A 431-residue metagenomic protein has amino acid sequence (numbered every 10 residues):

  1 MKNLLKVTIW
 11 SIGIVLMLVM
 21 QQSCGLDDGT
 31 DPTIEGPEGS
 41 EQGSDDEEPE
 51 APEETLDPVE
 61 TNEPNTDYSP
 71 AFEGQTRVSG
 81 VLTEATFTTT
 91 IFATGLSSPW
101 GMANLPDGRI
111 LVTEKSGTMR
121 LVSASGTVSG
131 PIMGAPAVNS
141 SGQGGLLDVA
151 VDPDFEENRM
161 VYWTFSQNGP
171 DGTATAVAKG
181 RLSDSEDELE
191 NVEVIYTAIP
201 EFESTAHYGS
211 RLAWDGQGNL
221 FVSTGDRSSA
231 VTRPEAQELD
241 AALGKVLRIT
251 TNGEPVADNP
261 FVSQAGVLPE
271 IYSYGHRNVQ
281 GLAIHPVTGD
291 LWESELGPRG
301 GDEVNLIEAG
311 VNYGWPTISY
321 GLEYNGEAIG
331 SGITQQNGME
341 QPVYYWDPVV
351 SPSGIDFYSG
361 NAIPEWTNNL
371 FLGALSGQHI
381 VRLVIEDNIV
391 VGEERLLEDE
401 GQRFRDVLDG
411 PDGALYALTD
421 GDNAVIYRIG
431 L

Functional and structural regions predicted by a protein language model:
K2-W10: Bacterial N-terminal signal peptides that target proteins for export
V19-S23: C-terminal motif of bacterial Sec signal peptides marking the signal peptidase cleavage site
L26-G29, G36, G43-S223, S229-A230 (+5 more regions): Acidic, Gly/Ser/Thr-rich repeat motifs that build Ca2+-stabilized beta-propeller blades
G130-G144, N191-Y208, T251-Y272, P316-D347 (+1 more regions): Surface-exposed loop and turn segments in beta-propeller and other repeat-based domains that flank or scaffold
P170, L296-D302, L306-Y313: Short edge-strand/loop segments of extracellular domains
T175-S185, A236-N252, I307-E308: Beta-propeller blade signature
V267-E303: Repeat-solenoid scaffold signature
H276, V390-P411: Conserved blade-ending motifs and adjacent loop-strand segments that build the rim/top face of beta-propeller domains
